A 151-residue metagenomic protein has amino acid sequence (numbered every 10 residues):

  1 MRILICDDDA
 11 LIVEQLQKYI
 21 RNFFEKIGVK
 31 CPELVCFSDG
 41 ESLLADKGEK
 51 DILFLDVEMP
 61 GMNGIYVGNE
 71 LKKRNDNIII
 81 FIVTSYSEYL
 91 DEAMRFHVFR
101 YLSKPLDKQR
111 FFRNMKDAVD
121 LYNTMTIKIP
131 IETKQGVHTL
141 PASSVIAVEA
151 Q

Functional and structural regions predicted by a protein language model:
M1-R2: Non-catalytic signal-transmission and effector/linker regions of two-component phosphorelay proteins
C6-D7, F37, L53: Conserved sequence signature across two-component system core domains
D7-D9, S85: Acidic di-acidic motifs
A10-V35, K73: Two-component/phosphorelay signaling modules centered on CheY-like receiver
C36-S42, G64: Helix N-cap/capping motif at the beta->alpha junctions
A45, E49-M125: CheY-like receiver
R113-Q151: Conserved binding/recognition cores within well-folded domains
